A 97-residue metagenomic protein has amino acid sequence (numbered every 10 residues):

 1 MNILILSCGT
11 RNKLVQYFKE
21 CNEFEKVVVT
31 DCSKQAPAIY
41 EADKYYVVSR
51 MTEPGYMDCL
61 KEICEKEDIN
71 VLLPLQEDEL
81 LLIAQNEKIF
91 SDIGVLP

Functional and structural regions predicted by a protein language model:
M1-P97: ATP-binding N-terminal substructure of ATP-dependent carboxylate-amine bond-forming enzymes
